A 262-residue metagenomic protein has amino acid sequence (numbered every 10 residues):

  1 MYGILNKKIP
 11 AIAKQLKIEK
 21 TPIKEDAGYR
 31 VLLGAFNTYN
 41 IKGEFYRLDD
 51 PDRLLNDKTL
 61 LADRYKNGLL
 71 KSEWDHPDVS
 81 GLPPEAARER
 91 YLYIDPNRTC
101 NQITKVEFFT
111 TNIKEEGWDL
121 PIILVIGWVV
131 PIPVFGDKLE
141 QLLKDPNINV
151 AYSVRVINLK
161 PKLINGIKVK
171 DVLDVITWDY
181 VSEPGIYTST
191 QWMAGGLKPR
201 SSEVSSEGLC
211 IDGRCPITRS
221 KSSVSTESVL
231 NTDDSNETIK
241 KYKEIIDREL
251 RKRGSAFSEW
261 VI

Functional and structural regions predicted by a protein language model:
M1-S201, L209-R214, R219: Signature of dsDNA virion morphogenesis modules
A13, K162-L163, T190-I262: Intrinsically disordered, low-complexity terminal/linker regions enriched in Pro/Ser/Gly and acidic residues
